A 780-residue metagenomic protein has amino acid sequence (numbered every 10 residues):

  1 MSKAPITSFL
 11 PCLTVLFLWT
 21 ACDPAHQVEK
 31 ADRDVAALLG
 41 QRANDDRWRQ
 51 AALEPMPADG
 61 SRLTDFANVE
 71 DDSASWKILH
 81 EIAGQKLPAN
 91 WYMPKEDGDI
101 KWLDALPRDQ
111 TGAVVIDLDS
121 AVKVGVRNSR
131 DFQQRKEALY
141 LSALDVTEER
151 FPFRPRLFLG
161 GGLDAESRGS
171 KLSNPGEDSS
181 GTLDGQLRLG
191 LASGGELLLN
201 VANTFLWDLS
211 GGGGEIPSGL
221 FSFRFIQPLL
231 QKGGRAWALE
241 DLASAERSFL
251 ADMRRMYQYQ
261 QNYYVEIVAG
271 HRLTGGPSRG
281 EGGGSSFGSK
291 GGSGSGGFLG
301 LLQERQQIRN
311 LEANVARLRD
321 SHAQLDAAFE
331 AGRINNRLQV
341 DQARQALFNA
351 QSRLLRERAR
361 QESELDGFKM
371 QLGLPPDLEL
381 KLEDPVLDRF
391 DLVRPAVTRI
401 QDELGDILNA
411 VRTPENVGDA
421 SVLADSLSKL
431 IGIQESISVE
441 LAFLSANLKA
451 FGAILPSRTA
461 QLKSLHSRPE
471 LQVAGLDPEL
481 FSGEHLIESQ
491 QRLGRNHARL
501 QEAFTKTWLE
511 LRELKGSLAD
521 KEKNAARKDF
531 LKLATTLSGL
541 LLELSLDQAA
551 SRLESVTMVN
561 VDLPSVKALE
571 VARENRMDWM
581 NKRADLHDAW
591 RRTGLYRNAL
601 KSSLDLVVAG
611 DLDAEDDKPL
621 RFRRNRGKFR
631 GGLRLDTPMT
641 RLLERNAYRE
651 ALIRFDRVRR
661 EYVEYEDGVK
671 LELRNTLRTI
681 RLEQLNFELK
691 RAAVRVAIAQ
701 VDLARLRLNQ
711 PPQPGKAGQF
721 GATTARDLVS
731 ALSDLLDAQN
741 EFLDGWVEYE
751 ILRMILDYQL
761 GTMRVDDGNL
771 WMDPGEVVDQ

Functional and structural regions predicted by a protein language model:
F9-W19: Bacterial N-terminal signal peptides
A21-A25, E29-D72, R356, S363-A534 (+6 more regions): Acidic, low-complexity, intrinsically disordered peripheral segments
P24-Q27, R33-A37, W91-K171, G176-W207 (+1 more regions): N-terminal cofactor/phosphate-binding cores enriched in small/glycine residues, especially glycine-rich loops such as
E29, V126-Q134, Y140-P155, D184-E215 (+9 more regions): A glycine-/polar-enriched beta->alpha junction
D59-V124, N128, N560-V566: Regulatory alphaC helix of protein kinase catalytic domains
A105-V114, G161-Q227, P385-Q401, H466 (+7 more regions): Small/polar, glycine/serine/threonine/aspartate-rich low-complexity segments that form flexible
R135, L139-E149, A245-S248, D252 (+17 more regions): Amphipathic alpha-helical coiled-coil segments
R156, D164-R168, G194, T204-L206 (+12 more regions): Structural signature of outer-membrane beta-barrel domains
